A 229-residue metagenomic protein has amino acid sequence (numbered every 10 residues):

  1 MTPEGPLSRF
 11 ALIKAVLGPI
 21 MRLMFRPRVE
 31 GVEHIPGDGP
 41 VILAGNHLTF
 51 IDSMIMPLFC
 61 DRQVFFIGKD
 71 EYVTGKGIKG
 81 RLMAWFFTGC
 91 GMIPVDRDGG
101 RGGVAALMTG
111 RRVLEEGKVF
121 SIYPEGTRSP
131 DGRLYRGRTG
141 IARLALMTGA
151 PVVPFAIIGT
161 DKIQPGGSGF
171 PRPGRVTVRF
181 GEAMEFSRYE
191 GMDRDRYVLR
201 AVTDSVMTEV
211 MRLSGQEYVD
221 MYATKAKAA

Functional and structural regions predicted by a protein language model:
M1-R9, V104-A229: Non-catalytic C-terminal accessory region of glycerolipid acyltransferases and related lyso-lipid remodeling enzymes
L7-F25, A84, T88: Short hydrophobic helices that act as membrane-entry/anchoring signals
V16-G18, G89-R97, P124-T127: Short, basic, glycine/proline-bearing loop/turn elements
V16-H47: Helix-to-loop junction immediately C-terminal to a conserved catalytic motif
R22-M24, D61, F87-G89, M147 (+1 more regions): Short, well-ordered coil/turn elements that cap or connect secondary structure elements
R22-V29, G102-V104, T160-K162: Short gly/ser/thr-rich secondary-structure transition/capping motifs
P27-V32, I51-S53, G80, L107-T109 (+1 more regions): A generic local structural motif
P36-G100: Catalytic core of membrane glycerolipid acyltransferases/transacylases, capturing the structured, soluble-facing
